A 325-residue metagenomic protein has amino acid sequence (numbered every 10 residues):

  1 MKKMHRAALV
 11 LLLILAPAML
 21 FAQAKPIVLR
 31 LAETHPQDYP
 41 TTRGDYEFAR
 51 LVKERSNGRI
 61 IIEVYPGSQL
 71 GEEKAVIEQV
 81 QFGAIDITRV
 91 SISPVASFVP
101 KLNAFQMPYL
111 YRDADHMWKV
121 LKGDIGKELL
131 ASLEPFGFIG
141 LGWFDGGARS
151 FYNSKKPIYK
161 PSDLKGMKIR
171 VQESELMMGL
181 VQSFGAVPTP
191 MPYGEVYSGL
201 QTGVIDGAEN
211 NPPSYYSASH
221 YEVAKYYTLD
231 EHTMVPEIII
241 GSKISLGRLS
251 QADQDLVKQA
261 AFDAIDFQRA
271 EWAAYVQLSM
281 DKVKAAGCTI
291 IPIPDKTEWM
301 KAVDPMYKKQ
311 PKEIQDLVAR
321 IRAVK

Functional and structural regions predicted by a protein language model:
M1-V28: Short, low-complexity disordered leader/linker segments with a strong preference for bacterial N-terminal type II
Q23-H116, D124-I125, A131-K325: N-terminal secretory/targeting leader peptides
